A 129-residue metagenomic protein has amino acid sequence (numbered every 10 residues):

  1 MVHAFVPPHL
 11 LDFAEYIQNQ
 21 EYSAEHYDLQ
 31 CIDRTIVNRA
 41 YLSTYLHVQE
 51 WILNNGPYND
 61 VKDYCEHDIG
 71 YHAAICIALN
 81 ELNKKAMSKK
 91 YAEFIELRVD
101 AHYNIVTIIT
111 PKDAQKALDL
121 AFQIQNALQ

Functional and structural regions predicted by a protein language model:
M1-Q129: Terminal alpha-helical segments
